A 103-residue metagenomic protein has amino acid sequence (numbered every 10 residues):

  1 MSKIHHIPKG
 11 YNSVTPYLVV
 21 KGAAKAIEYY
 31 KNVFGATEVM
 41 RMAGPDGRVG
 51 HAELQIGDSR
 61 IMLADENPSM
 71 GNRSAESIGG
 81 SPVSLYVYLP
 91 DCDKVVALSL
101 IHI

Functional and structural regions predicted by a protein language model:
M1-N12, R73-A75: A detector for short, charged/polar N-terminal pre-domain segments
M1-S2, D65, Y88: General secondary-structure propensity
P8-G10, Y17-I61, E66-N67: Core segments of cupin and vicinal oxygen chelate
S13-K21, G50-Q55, N72-L98: Vicinal oxygen chelate
I101-I103: Conserved small/polar residues in nucleotide/adenosyl-binding loops
